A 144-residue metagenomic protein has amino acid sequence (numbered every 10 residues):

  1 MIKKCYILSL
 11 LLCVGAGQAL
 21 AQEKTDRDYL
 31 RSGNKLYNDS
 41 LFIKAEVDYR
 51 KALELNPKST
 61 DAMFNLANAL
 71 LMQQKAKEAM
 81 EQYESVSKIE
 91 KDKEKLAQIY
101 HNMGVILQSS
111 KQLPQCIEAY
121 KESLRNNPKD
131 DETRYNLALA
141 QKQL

Functional and structural regions predicted by a protein language model:
M1-L30: Bacterial Sec-dependent N-terminal signal peptides
E23-K24, P57, E94, Y135: Residue signature of alpha-solenoid helical repeat architecture, marking inter-repeat boundaries and helix-start
K24-D48: Alpha-helical segment of the N-proximal tetratricopeptide repeat
K44-E84: N-terminal, post-signal-peptide region of Sec/Tat-exported proteins
L70-L144: Feature detects intrinsically disordered, low-complexity acidic/polar segments
